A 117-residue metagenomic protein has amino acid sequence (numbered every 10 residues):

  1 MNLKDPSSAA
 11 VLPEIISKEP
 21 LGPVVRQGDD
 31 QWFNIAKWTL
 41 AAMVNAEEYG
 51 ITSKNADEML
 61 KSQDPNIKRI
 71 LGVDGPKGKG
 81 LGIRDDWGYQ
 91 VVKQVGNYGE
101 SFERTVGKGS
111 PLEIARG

Functional and structural regions predicted by a protein language model:
M1-N2, G99-E103: Short linear motifs at secondary-structure transitions and domain/linker junctions
M1-V11: A ligand-binding cleft/hinge motif common to bilobed small-molecule-binding domains
L12-Y89, V95-N97: Extended ligand-binding regions for polar small-molecule ligands
G96-Y98, G109-S110: N-terminal organellar transit peptides
R104-G117: Conserved C-terminal helix/tail region of periplasmic/extracytoplasmic solute-binding proteins
